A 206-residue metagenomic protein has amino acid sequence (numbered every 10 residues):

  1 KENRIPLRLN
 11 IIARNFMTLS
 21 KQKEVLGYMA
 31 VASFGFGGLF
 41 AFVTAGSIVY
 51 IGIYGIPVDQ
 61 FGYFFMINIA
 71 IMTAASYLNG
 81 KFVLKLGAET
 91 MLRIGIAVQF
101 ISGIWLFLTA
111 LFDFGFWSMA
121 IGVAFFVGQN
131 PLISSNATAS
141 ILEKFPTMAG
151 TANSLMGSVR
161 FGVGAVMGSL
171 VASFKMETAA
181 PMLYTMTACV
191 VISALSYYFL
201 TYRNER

Functional and structural regions predicted by a protein language model:
K1-M29: Juxtamembrane intracellular "pre-TM" segments in multi-pass secondary transporters
K21-A41, A124, G128: Pair of pore-lining "gating" transmembrane helices in MFS-fold secondary transporters
A45-D59: Short amphipathic helix-loop junctions that connect adjacent transmembrane helices in Major Facilitator Superfamily/SLC
V58-M66, S154, L183: Small-residue hotspots at the loop-to-helix junctions and early N-terminal turns of transmembrane alpha-helices
A75-E89: Helix-to-loop junctions at the C-terminal end of transmembrane segments in multipass secondary transporters
T90-N136: C-terminal transmembrane helical hairpin of 12-TM major facilitator-type secondary transporters
A139-A180, T185-M186: A late C-terminal transmembrane helix in Major Facilitator Superfamily
A188-R206: Multi-pass alpha-helical transporter architecture, strongest for 12-TM Major Facilitator/SLC carriers used
